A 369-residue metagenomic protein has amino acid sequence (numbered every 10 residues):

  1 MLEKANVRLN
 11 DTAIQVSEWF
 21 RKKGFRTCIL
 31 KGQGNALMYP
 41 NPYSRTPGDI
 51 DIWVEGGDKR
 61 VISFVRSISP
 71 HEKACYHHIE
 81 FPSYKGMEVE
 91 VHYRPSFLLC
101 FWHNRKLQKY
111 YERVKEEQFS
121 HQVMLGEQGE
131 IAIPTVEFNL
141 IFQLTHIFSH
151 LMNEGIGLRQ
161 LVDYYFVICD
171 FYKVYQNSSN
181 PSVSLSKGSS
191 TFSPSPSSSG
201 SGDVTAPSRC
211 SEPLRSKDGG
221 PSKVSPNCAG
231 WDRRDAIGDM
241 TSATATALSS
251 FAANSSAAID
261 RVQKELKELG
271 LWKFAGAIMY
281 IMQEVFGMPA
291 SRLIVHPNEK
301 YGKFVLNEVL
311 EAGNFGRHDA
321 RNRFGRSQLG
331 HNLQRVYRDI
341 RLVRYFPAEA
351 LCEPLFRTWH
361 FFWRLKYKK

Functional and structural regions predicted by a protein language model:
M1-G48, W53-Q176, A253-K369: Conserved NTP-donor binding/palm subdomain of two-metal-ion nucleotidyltransferases/polymerases, i.e., the charged
M124, K173-S256: Intrinsic disorder/low-complexity segments
